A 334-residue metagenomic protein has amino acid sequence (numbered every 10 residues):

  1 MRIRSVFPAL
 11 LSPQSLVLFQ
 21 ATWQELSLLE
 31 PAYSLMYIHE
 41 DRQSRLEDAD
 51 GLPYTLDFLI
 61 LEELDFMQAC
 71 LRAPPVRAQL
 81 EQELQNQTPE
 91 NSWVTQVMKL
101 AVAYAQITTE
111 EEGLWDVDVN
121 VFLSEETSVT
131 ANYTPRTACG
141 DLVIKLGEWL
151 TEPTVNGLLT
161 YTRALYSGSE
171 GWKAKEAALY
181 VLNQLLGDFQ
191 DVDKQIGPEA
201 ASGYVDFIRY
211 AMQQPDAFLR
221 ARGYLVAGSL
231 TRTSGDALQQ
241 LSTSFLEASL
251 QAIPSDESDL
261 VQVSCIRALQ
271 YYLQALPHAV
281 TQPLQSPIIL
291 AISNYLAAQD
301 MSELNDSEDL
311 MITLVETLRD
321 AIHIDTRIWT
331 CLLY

Functional and structural regions predicted by a protein language model:
M1-L333: Karyopherin-beta/Importin-beta family HEAT-repeat alpha-solenoid scaffold
